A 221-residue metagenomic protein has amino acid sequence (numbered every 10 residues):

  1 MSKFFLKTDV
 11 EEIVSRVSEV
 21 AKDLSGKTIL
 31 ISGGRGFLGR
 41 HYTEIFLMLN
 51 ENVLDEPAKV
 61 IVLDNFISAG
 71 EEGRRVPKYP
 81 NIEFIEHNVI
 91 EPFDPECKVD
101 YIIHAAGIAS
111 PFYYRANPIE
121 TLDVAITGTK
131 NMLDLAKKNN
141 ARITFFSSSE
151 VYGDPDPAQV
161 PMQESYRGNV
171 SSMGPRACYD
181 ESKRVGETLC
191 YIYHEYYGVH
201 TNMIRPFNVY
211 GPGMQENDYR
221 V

Functional and structural regions predicted by a protein language model:
M1-V209: N-terminal Rossmann-like NAD(P)+-binding domain of SDR-like oxidoreductases, especially those catalyzing
P212-V221: Substrate-binding strand-loop-helix patch in Rossmann-like NAD(P)-dependent oxidoreductase/epimerase domains
